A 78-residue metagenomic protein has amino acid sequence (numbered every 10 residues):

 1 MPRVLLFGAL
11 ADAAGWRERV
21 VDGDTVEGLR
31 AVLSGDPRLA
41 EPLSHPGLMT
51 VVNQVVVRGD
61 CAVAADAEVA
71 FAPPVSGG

Functional and structural regions predicted by a protein language model:
M1-G77: Ubiquitin-like/PB1-type beta-grasp interaction modules and other compact soluble beta-rich domains
